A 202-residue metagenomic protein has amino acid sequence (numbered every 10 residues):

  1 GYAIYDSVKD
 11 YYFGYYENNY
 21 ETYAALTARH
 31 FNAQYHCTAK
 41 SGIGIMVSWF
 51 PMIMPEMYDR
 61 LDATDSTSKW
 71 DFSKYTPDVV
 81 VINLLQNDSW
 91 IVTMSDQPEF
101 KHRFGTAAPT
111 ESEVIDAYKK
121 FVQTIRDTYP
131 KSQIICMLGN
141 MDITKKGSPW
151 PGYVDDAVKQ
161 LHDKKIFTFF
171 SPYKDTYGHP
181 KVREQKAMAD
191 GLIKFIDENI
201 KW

Functional and structural regions predicted by a protein language model:
Y2-A3, V8-A107, D142-S148, G152 (+3 more regions): Conserved SGNH/GDSL esterase-like catalytic core that processes O-acyl groups on lipids and polysaccharides
T67-T76, Q123-T128, N199-W202: Surface-exposed acidic, glycine-flexible loop patches that form ligand/cofactor-binding and adhesion interfaces
V114, Y118, Q185: Aromatic/hydrophobic pocket-lining residues that form the small-molecule binding cavity in soluble enzyme cores
Y118-Q123, D155: Generic structural signal for well-ordered alpha-helices, preferentially at hydrophobic/aromatic core positions
Y129-I134: A short helix->loop->beta-strand "cap" motif at the edges of active sites that frequently abuts
K159-K164: Short helix-capping segments at alpha-helix termini
F169-K174: Short glycine-rich catalytic loops that host catalytic nucleophiles or stabilize transition states across multiple
Y177-W202: Histidine-centered active-site loop/cap adjacent to the catalytic His in serine esterases/O-acetyl transfer systems
